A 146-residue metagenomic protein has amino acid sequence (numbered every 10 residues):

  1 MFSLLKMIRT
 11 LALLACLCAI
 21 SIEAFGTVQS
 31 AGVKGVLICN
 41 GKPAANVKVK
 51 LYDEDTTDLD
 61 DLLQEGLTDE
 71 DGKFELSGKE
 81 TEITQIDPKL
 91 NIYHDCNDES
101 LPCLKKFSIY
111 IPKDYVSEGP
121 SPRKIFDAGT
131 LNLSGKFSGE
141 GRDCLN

Functional and structural regions predicted by a protein language model:
M1-C16: Classical eukaryotic N-terminal signal peptides for Sec-dependent ER targeting/secretion, especially the positively
C16-T130, S138, R142, N146: Beta-strand-dominated extracellular/periplasmic modules and repeats in secreted or surface-exposed proteins
